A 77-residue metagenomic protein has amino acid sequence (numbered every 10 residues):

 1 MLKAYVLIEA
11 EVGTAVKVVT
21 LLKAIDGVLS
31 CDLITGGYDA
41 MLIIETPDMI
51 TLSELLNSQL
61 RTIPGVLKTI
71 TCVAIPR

Functional and structural regions predicted by a protein language model:
M1-R77: A compositional/biophysical signature of low hydrophobicity enriched in polar/charged and small residues
